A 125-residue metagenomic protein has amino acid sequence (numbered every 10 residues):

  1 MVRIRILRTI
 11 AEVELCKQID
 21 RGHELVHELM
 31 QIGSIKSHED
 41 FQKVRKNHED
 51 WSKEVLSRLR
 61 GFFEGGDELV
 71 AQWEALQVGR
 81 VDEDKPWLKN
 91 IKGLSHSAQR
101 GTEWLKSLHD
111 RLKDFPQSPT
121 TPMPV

Functional and structural regions predicted by a protein language model:
V2-Q117: Charged interaction/catalytic cores of defense and host-pathogen modules
M123-V125: Conserved N-terminal substructure of TIR/SEFIR domains
